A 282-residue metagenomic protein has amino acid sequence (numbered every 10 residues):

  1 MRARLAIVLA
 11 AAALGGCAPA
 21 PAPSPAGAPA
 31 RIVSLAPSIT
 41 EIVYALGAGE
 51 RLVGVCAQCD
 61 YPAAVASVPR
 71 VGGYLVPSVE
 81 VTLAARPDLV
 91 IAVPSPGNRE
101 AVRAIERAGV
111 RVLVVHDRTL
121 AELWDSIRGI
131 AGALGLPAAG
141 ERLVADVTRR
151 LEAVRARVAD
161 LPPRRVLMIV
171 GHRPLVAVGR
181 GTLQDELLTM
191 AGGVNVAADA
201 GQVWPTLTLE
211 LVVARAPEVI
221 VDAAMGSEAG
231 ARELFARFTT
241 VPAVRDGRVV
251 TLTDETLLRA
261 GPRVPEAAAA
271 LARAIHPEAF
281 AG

Functional and structural regions predicted by a protein language model:
M1-I7: Bacterial N-terminal signal peptides that target proteins for export
L14-G16: C-terminal motif of bacterial Sec signal peptides marking the signal peptidase cleavage site
A20, P25-R31, D88-L89, R99-V176 (+2 more regions): Extracytoplasmic substrate-binding proteins
R31-A101, V196, A224: A short, structured surface patch at a secondary-structure boundary
A36, P94-S95, V170, A200 (+3 more regions): Short secondary-structure boundary segments
V79-R86, A108, L207-A216: Short helices/loops that flank or line small-molecule/ion binding pockets
P96-R107, V219-F235: A ligand-binding cleft/hinge motif common to bilobed small-molecule-binding domains
R180-W204, D222, R248-T251: His/Asp/Glu-enriched short active-site or ligand-binding loop at hydrolase and phosphoryl-transfer sites
